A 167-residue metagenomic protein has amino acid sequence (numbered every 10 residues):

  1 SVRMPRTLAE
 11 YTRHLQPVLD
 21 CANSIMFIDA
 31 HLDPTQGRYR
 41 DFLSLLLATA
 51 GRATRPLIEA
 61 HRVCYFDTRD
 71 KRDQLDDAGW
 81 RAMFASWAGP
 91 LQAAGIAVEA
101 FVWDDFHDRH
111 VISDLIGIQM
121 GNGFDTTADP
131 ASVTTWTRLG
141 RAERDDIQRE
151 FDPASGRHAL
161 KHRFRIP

Functional and structural regions predicted by a protein language model:
S1-N23, F27-Q36, H61-C64: Positively charged, amphipathic N-terminal segments that serve as targeting/anchoring signals
S1-T7, R40-P167: PLD/PLD-like phosphodiesterase catalytic module centered on the HKD motif
